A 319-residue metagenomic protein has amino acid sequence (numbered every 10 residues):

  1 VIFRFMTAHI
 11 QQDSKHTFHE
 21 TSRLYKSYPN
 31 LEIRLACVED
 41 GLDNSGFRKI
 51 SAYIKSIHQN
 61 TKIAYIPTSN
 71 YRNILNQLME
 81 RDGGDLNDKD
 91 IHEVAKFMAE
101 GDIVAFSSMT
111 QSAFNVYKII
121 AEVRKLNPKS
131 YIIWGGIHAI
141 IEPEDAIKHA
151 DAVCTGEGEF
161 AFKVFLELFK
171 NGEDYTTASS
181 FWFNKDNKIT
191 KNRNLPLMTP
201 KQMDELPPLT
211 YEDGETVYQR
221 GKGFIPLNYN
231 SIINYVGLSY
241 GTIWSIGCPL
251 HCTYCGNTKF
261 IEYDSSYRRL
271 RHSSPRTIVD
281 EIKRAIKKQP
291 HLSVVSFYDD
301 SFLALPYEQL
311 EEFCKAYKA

Functional and structural regions predicted by a protein language model:
V1-A36, K55-K62, L86, E100 (+1 more regions): Radical SAM enzyme core and accessory elements
F3-Q11, Q77-R81, H251-C255: N-terminal pre-core extensions flanking Radical SAM catalytic domains
T17, K201-D204, Y211-A319: Radical SAM [4Fe-4S] cluster-binding motif and immediate context
L31, Y53, K62-R72, N76 (+1 more regions): Glycine-rich beta-alpha loop elements in corrinoid/cobalamin-binding modules across cobalamin-dependent enzymes
L35-C37, Y65-P67, A105-S107, W134 (+4 more regions): Short beta-strand segments
E39-G46, S108-A113: A short, glycine/small-residue-rich beta-strand->loop->alpha-helix junction that serves as a flexible
L42-I50, T277, Q309: Conserved alpha-helical elements of sugar-nucleotide-dependent glycosyltransferases
